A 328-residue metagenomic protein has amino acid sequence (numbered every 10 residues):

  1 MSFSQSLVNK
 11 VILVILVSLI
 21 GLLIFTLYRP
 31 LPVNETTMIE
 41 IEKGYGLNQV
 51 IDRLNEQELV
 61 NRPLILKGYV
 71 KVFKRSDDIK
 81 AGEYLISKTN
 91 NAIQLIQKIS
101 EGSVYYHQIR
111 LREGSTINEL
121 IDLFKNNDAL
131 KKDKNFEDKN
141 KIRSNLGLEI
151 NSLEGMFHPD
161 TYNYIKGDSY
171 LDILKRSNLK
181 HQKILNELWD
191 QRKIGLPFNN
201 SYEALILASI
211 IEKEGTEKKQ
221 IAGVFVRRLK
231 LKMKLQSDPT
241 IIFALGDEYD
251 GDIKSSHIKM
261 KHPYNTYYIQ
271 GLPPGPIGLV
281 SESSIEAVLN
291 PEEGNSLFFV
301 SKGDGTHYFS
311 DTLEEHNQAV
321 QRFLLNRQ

Functional and structural regions predicted by a protein language model:
S2-T36: N-terminal type II signal-anchor transmembrane helix that functions as the membrane-insertion/stop-transfer segment
V8-V17, V33, V50, V60 (+8 more regions): Extended aliphatic helical segments
N9-V14, E56-E58, K80-E83, D133-E137 (+2 more regions): N-terminal start-of-chain detector that recognizes signal peptides and the immediate post-cleavage beginning
L22-T26, P30-N186: Signal peptide-directed extracytoplasmic domains
D122, N126-K134, R143-Q328: Bacterial extracytoplasmic/cell-wall-associated proteins, especially those involved in peptidoglycan
